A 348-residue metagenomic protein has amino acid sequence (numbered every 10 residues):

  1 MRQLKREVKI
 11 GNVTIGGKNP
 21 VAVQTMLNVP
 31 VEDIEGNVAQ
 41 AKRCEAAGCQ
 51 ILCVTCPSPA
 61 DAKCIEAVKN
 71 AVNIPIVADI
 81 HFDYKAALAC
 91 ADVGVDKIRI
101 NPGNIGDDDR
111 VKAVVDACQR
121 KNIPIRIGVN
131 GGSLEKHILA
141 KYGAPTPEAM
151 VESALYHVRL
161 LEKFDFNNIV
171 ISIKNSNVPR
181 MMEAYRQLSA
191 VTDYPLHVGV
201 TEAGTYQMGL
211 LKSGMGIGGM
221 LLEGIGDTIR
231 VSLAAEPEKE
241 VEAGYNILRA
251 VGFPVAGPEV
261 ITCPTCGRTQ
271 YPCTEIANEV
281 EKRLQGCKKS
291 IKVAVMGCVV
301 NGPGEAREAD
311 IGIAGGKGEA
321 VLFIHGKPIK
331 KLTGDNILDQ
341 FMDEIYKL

Functional and structural regions predicted by a protein language model:
M1-M26, Q119, K282: N-terminal amphipathic alpha-helix/helix-capping segment at the start of soluble metabolic enzymes
K18-G36, T55, I74-F82, I138-V151 (+1 more regions): Active-site mouth loops of central-metabolism enzymes
V21-L27, L52-V54, I76-I80, I98-I100 (+6 more regions): Hydrophobic faces of well-ordered beta-strands that scaffold small-molecule active sites in alpha/beta enzyme cores
I34, E45-K69, R99-D107, I169-V178: Glycine-rich, proline-tolerant flexible connector loops at the mouths of alpha/beta enzymes
P59-I80, A113-I125, Y185-L196, V280-K282: Alpha-helix-loop-beta-strand connector modules within alpha/beta enzyme cores
A71-I74, D92-I98, Q119-N122, S189-P195 (+3 more regions): Glycine-enriched alpha-helix->loop->beta-strand junction motifs that scaffold or abut catalytic
K85-R126: Hydrophobic or amphipathic alpha-helical targeting/insertion segments
N130-S133, I138-Q285: Catalytic alpha/beta core domains of metabolic enzymes, predominantly
